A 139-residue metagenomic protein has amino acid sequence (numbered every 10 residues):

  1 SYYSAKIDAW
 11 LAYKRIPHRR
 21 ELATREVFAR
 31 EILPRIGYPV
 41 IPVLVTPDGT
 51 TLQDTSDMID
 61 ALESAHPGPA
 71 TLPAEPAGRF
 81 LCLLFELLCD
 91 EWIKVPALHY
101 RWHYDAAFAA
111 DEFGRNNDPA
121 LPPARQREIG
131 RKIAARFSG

Functional and structural regions predicted by a protein language model:
Y2-R125: GST-like domain detector, emphasizing the conserved glutathione-binding G-site in the N-terminal thioredoxin-like
Q126-G139: A short mid-domain helix/strand-loop element embedded in enzyme catalytic domains that forms or borders the active-site
